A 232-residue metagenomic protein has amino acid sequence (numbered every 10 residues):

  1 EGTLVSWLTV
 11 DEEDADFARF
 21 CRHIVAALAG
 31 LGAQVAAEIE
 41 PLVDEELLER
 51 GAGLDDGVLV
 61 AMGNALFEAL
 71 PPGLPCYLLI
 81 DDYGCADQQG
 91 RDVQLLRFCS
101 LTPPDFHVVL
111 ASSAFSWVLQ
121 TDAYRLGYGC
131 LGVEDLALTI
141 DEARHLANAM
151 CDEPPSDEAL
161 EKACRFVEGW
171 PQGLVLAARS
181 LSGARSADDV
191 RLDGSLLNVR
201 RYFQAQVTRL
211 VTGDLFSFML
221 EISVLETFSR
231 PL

Functional and structural regions predicted by a protein language model:
E1-P75, C85-D87: Conserved phosphate-binding/catalytic loops and adjacent sensor/switch elements of nucleotide-binding enzymes, spanning
F17-V25, A29, I140-N148, R230: An amphipathic alpha-helix signature
A61, Y77, G90-K162, F166 (+2 more regions): Alpha-helical sensor/transducer elements of the RecA-like P-loop NTPase core
Y77-L78, S217: Hydrophobic "anchor" residues on beta-strands that sit immediately upstream of conserved functional sites
D81-D82: Walker B catalytic acidic pair
D87-R91, T227: Short N-terminal helix/helix-N-cap motif within the alpha/beta-hydrolase-1
G169-V190, F228: AAA+ ATPase "lid" subdomain C-terminal helix
A187-P231: Winged-helix-like regulatory helical subdomains adjacent to P-loop NTPase cores
